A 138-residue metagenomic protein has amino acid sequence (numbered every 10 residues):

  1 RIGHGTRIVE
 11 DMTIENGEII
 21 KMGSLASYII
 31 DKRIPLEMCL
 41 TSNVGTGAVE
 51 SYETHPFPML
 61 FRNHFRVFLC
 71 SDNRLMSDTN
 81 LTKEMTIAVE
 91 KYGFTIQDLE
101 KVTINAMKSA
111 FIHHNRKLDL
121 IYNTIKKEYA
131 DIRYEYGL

Functional and structural regions predicted by a protein language model:
R1-T46: Active-site core of metal-dependent hydrolases
G3, R7, P35, H64-C70 (+1 more regions): Short, basic, helix/turn surface patches
M12-L25, T46-P58, S77-A88: Histidine/acidic-residue-rich catalytic or RNA/ligand-binding cores of hydrolases and nuclease-related proteins
E15, T46-E50, S71-D78, Y92-I96 (+1 more regions): Hydrophobic alpha-helical scaffolding
C39-L40, P58-F61: A post-motif C-terminal structural segment
L40, F65-L81: Short acidic/histidine-rich active-site segments
H55-P58, R66, V89-G93, I125-D131: Short, electropositive alpha-helical surface patch
K83, G93-L138: Mid-to-C-terminal alpha-helical segments outside catalytic/metal-binding sites
